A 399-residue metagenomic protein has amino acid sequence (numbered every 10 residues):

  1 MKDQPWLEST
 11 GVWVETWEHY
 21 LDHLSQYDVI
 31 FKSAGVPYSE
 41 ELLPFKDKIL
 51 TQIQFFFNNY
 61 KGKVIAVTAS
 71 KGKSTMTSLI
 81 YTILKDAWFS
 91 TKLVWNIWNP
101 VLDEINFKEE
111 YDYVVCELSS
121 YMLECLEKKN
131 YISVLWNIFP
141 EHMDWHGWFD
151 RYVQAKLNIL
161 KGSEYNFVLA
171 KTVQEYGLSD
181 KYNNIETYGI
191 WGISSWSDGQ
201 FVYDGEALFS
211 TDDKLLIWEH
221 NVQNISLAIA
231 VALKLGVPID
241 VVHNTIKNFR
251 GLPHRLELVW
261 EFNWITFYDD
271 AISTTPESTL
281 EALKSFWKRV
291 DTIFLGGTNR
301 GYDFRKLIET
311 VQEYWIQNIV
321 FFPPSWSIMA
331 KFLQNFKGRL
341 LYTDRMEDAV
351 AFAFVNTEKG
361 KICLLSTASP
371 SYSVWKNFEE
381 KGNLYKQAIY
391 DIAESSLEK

Functional and structural regions predicted by a protein language model:
M1, F167-K171, T292-G296, W315-P324: Short internal beta-strands
M1-A66, I80, A87, K247 (+2 more regions): Short, basic phosphate-binding NTP loop
Q4-E8, V12, R305-K361, L397-K399: C-terminal helical cap/extension that packs against the catalytic core of soluble nucleotide-cofactor enzymes
E15-E18, L50-F55, F167, Y182-D198 (+3 more regions): Beta-strand->loop->alpha-helix junctions that form or flank phosphate-binding loops in nucleotide-handling enzymes
F89-P100: Short beta-strand-centered segment that lines the nucleotide-binding/catalytic pocket of NTP-utilizing
S90, F209-I316: Nucleotide phosphate-binding/pyrophosphate-handling subdomain across enzymes that bind or process nucleotide phosphates
K108-T187, S195, G205, F209-L216 (+1 more regions): Flexible active-site lid/hinge loop adjacent to a nucleotide/diphosphate and Mg2+-phosphate binding pocket
